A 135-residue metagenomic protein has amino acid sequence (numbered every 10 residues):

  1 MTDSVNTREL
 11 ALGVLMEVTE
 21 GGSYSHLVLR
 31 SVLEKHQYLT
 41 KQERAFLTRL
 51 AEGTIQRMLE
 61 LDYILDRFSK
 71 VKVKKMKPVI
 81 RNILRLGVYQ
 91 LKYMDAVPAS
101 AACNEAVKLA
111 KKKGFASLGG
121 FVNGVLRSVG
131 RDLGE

Functional and structural regions predicted by a protein language model:
M1-E135: Class I Rossmann-like S-adenosyl-L-methionine
